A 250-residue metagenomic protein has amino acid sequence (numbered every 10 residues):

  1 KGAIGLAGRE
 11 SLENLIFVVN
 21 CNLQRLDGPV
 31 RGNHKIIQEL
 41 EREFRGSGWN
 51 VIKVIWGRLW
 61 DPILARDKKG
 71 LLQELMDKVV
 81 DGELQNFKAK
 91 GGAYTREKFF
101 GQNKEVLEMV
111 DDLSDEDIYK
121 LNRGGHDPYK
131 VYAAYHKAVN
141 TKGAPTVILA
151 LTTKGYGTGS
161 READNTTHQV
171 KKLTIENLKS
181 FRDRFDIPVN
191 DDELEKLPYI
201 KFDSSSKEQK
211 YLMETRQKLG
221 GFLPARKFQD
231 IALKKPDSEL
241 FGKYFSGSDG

Functional and structural regions predicted by a protein language model:
G2-V18: A short alpha/beta connector and helix-capping loop motif
I16-V18, N22-G250: Conserved acidic/glycine
